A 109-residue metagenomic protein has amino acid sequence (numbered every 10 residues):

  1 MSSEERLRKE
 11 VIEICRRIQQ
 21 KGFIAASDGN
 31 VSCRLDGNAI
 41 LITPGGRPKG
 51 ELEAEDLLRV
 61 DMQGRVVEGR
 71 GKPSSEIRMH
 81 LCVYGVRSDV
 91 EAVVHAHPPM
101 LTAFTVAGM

Functional and structural regions predicted by a protein language model:
M1-S2: Generic N-terminal amphipathic, Lys/Arg-enriched alpha-helix
E5-V94: An anion-binding catalytic pocket shared by soluble metabolic enzymes
P99-M109: Class I SAM-dependent methyltransferase SAM-binding "motif I" and its flanking Rossmann-like core
